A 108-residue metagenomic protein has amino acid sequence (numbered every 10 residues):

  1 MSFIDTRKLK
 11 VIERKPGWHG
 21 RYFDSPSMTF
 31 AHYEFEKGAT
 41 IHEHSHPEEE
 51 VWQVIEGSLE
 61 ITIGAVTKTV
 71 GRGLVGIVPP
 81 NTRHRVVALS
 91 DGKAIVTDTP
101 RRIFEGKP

Functional and structural regions predicted by a protein language model:
M1-S27, A31, I77, K107-P108: A short, N-terminal "cap"/entry segment at the start of jelly-roll beta-barrel domains of the cupin/DSBH fold
P16, F30-H46: Conserved short histidine dyad/triad with adjacent acidic residue
P26, T62-V66: Short strand-coil-strand connectors
E34-E36, H46-I61: Short, conserved beta-strand element in jelly-roll/cupin
I55-E56, G71, S90: A cytosolic small-molecule/anion-sensing beta-strand core signal
A65-P80: Short acidic-glycine-tyrosine-enriched beta hairpin
P80-F104: Ligand-binding loop in jelly-roll beta-barrel domains
